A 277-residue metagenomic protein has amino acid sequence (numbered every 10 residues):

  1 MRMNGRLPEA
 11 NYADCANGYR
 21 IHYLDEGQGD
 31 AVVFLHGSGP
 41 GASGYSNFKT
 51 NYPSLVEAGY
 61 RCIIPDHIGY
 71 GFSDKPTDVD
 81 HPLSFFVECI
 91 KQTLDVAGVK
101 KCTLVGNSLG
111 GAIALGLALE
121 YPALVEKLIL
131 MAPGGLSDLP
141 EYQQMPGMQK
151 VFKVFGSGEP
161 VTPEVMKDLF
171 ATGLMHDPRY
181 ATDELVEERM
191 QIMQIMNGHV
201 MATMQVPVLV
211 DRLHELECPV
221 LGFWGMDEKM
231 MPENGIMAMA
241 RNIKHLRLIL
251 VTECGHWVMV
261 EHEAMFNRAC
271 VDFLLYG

Functional and structural regions predicted by a protein language model:
M1-R20: N-terminal cap/lid segment of alpha/beta-hydrolase-fold proteins
A16, L24, E57, I64-V105 (+1 more regions): Active-site loop/oxyanion-hole signature of alpha/beta-hydrolase fold enzymes
A16-F72: Conserved HGGG/HGGXW glycine-rich cap/lid loop of the alpha/beta-hydrolase fold
G106, G110, A114: Gly/Ala-rich beta-loop-alpha elbow adjacent to hydrolase catalytic centers
L115, L119, E126-E159: Flexible "cap/lid" loop of the alpha/beta hydrolase fold
E159-C218: Conserved alpha/beta-hydrolase catalytic His-Asp/Glu region
E215-C254, R268: Conserved loop-alpha-helix segment in the C-terminal half of the alpha/beta-hydrolase fold that carries the catalytic
V260-D272: Post-His helix in hydrolase/transferase enzymes
